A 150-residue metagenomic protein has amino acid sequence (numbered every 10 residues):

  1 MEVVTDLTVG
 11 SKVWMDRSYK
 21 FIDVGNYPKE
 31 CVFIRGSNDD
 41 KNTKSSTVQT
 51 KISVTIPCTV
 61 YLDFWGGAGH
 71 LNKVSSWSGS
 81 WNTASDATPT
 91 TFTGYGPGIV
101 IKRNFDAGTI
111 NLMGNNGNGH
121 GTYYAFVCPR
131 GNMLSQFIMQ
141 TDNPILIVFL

Functional and structural regions predicted by a protein language model:
M1-T43, Q140-P144, L150: Glycan-recognition and processing domains
V4-T5, M113, C128, F149: N-terminal non-cleavable signal-anchor helices
T43-S45, G94: Short solvent-exposed loop/turn micro-motifs enriched in small/polar/acidic residues
V48-I52: Short, T/G/N/S-enriched strand-turn elements that build extracellular solenoid repeat scaffolds
S53-T55, F105: Surface-exposed coil/turn segments at beta-strand junctions on protein surfaces, enriched
I56-A68: A short beta-strand element within beta-rich, extracytoplasmic domains of secreted/secretory-pathway proteins
C58, V127-R130, M139-T141, I145-F149: Extracellular low-complexity Ser/Thr/Asn/Gly-rich intrinsically disordered segments
L71-I138: Contiguous ligand/interfacial binding patches
